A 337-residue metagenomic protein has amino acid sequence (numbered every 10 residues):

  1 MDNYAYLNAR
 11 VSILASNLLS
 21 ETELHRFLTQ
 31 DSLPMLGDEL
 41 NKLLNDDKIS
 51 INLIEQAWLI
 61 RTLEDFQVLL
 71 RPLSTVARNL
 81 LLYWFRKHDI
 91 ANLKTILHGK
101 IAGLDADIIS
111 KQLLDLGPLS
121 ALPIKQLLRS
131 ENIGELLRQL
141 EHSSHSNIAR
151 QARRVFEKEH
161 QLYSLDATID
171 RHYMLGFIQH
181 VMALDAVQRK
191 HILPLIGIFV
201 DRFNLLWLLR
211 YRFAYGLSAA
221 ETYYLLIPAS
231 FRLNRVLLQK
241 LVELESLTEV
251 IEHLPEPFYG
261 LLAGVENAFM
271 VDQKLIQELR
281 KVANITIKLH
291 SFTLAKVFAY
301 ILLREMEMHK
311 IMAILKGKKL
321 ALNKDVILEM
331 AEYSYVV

Functional and structural regions predicted by a protein language model:
M1-V337: N-terminal domain-start signal
